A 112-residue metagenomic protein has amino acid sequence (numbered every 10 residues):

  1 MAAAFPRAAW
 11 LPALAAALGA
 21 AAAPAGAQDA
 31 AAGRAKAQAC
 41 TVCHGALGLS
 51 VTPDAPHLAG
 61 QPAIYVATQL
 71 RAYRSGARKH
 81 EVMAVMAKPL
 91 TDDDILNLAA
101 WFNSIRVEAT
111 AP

Functional and structural regions predicted by a protein language model:
M1-P12: Bacterial N-terminal signal peptides that target proteins for export
A20-P24: N-terminal signal peptide c-region/cleavage motif recognized by signal peptidases
G26-L49, A59-Q61, T110: Sequence/structural segment immediately N-terminal to covalent heme-attachment motifs in c-type and related
A30-A37, Y65, G76-R78, D93-D94: Short sequence/structural segments immediately N-terminal
A35-A46, P56-H57, T68-R71, L96-A100: C-type cytochrome heme c attachment motif
D54-H57, V82: Conserved beta-strand positions that form and line the central face of beta-propeller blades
R71-P89: Short Fe-S-cluster ligation motifs
R78, K88-P112: C-terminal capping alpha-helices of c-type cytochrome domains
